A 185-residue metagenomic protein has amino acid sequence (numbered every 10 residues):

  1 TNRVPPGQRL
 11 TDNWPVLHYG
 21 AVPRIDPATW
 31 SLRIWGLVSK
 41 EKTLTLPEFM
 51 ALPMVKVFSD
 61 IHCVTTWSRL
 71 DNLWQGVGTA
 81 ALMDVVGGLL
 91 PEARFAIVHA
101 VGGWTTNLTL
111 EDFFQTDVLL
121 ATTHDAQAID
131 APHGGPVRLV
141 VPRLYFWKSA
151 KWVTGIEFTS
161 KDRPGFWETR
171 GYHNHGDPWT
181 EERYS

Functional and structural regions predicted by a protein language model:
T1-S185: Structured, non-membrane catalytic/scaffold regions adjacent to prosthetic-group chemistry
